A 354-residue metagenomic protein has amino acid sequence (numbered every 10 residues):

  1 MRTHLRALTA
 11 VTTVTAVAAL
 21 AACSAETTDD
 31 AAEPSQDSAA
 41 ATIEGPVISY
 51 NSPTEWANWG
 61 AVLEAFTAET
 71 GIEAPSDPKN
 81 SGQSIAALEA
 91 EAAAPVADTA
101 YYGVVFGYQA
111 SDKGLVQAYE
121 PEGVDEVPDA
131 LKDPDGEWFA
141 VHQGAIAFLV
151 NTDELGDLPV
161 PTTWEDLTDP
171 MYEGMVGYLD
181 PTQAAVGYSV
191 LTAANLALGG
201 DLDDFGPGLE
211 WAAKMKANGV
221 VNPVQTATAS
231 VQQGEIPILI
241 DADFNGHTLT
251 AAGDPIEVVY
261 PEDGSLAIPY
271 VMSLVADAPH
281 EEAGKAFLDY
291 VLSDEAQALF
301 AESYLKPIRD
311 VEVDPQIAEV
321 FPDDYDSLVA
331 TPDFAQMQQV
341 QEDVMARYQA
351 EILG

Functional and structural regions predicted by a protein language model:
A18-A22: C-terminal motif of bacterial Sec signal peptides marking the signal peptidase cleavage site
C23-I43: Short, low-complexity, disordered segments immediately C-terminal to signal peptides in bacterial exported proteins
S38-E44, I48, S52-E73: Short, polar/charged alpha-helical segment
I48-G60, K79-Q83, P95-E235: Extracytoplasmic ligand-binding site segments that recognize negatively charged/polar headgroups
V105-S111, Q232, P237-P255: A ligand-binding cleft/hinge motif common to bilobed small-molecule-binding domains
G144, L209-K214, V220, A252-A276 (+1 more regions): Periplasmic-binding protein-like
A147-E154, T192-A197, I268-E281, V291 (+1 more regions): A bilobed periplasmic-binding-protein/Venus flytrap-type ligand-binding module shared by bacterial periplasmic
G174-Q183, Y290-V313: Periplasmic-binding protein-like
